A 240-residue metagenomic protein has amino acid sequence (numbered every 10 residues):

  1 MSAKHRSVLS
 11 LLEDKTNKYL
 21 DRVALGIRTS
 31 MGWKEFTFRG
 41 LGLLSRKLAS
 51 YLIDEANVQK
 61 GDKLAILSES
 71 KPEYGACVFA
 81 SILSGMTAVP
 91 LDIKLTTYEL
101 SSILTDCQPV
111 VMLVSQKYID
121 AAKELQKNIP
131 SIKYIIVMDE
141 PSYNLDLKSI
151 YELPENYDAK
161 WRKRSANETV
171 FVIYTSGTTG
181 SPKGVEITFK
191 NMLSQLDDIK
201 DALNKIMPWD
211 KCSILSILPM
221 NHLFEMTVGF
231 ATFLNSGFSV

Functional and structural regions predicted by a protein language model:
S2-L25: A short N-terminal helical cap/helix-turn-helix that marks the beginning of AMP-binding/adenylate-forming
L20-V23, V137, E155-Y174, S181 (+1 more regions): Conserved pre-ATP/AMP-binding loop-to-beta segment of ANL
A24-Q59, A65-K71, G75-F79, T96-S101 (+2 more regions): Conserved AMP-binding/adenylate-forming core of the ANL superfamily
E35-R39, V170-D197: Conserved AMP-binding A3 loop
D62, I93-E124, Q195-L215: Conserved ATP-dependent adenylate/AMP-binding module captured primarily in the ANL superfamily
D62-K63, E69-V89, I93-T97, T105-V111 (+2 more regions): A short helix-loop-beta submotif of the ANL/AMP-binding
D120-A166: ANL superfamily adenylate-forming
L193-S216, M220-V240: Conserved AMP-binding/adenylation subdomain of ANL enzymes
